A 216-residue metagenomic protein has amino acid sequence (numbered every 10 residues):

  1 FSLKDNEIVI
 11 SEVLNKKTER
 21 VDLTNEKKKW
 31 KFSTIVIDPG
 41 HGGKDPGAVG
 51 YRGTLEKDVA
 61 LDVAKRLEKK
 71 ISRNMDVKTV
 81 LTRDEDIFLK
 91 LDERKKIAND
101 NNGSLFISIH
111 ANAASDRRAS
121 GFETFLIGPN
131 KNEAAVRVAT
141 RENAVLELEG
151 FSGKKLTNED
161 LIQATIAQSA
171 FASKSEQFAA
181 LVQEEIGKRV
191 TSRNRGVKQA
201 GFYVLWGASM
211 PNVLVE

Functional and structural regions predicted by a protein language model:
F1-V21: Surface-exposed edge beta-strands and adjoining flexible/disordered loops or tails in beta-rich
S2-K4, R118, R195-V197: Short, glycine-/polar-rich solvent-exposed loops and beta-turns at beta-strand/coil boundaries
S11, F125, K198: Residues in well-ordered beta-strands of folded domains
L14-E159, Q168-A180: Catalytic-core regions of hydrolytic enzymes
S115, A164-E216: Active-site-adjacent mobile loop/cap segments within catalytic or ligand-binding domains
